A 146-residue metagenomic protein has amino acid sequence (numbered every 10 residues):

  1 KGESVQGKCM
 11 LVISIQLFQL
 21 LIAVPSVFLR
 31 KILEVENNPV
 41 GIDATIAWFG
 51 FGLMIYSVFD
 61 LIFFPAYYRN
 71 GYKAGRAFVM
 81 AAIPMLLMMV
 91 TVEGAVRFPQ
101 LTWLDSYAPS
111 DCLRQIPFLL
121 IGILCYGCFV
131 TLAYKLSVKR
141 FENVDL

Functional and structural regions predicted by a protein language model:
E3-V5: Alpha-helix N-cap/helix-start motif at helix boundaries, enriched for small hydrophobics
C9-L146: Hydrophobic alpha-helical transmembrane segments of membrane proteins
